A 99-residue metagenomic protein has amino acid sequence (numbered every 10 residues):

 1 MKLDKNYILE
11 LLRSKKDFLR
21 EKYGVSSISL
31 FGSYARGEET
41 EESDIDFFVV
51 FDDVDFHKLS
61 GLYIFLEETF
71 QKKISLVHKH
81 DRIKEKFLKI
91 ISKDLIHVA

Functional and structural regions predicted by a protein language model:
M1-S27, R36-E41, D52-A99: Catalytic core of pol beta-like nucleotidyltransferases
L30: Conserved histidines in hydrophobic membrane contexts and catalytic metal-binding motifs
F48-V50: Short hydrophobic/aromatic beta-strand micro-patches that form the beta-sheet surface supporting nucleotide- or nucleic
